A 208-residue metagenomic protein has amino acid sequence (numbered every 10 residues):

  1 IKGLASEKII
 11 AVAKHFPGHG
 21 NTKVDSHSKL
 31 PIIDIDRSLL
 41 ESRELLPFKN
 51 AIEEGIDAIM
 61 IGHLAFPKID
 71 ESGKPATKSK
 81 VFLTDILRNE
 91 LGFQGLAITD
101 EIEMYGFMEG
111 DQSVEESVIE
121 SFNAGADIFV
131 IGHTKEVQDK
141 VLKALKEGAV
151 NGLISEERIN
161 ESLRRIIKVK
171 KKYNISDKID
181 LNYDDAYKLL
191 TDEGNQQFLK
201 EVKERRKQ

Functional and structural regions predicted by a protein language model:
I1-P17, N21-E53, E71-I98, E109-I119 (+2 more regions): Acidic, metal/ion-coordinating pockets
I9, I56, A126: Short phosphate-binding/catalytic loops that engage adenosine nucleotides
A11-A13, I59-I61, G95-I102, F129-V130 (+1 more regions): Hydrophobic faces of well-ordered beta-strands that scaffold small-molecule active sites in alpha/beta enzyme cores
A13, P17, M60, L199-K207: Short, highly charged low-complexity linear segments
P17, H63-P67, E103, K135: Active-site-proximal loop/turn and secondary-structure-junction residues that shape catalytic pockets, frequently
H19-N21, H63, A126: Gly/Ser/Thr-rich helix-start
E44, D57-H63: Catalytic pocket-lining loop regions of alpha/beta-barrel enzymes, especially the amidohydrolase/enolase/GH5 lineages
K80, N89-E90, M108-Q208: Preference for extracellular/luminal or secreted protein segments
